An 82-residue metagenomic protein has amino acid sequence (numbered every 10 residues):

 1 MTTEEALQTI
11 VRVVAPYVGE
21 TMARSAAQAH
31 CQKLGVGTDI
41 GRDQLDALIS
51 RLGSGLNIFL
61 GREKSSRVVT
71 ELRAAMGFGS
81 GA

Functional and structural regions predicted by a protein language model:
M1-T2, A6-L7, V36, R42-Q44: Short leucine-rich amphipathic alpha-helices used at interfaces
T2-C31: N-terminal acidic leader/helix
E5, A29-Q32, A47, T70 (+1 more regions): Polar/charged alpha-helical tracts
V13-E20, Q32-G37, S54-R62, F78: Amphipathic alpha-helical interaction surfaces
G37-L72: Short, charged early-sequence alpha-helical segments and their helix-coil boundaries
V68-A82: Short, charged, intrinsically disordered terminal tails
